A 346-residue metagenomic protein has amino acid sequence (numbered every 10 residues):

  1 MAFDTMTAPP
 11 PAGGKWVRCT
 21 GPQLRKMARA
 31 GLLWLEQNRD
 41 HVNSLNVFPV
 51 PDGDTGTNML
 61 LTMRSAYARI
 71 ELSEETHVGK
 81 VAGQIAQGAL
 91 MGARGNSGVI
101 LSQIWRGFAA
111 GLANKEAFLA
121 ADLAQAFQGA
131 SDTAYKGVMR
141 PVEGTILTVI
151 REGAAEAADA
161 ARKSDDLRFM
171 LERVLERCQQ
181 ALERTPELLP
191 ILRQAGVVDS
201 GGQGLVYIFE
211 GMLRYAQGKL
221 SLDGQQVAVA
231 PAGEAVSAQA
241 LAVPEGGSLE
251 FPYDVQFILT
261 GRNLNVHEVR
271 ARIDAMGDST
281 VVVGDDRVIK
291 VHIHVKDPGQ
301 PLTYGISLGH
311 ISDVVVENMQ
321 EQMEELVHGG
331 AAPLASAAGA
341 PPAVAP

Functional and structural regions predicted by a protein language model:
M1-P346: N-terminal loops that bind phosphate or other acidic moieties and the adjacent beta-alpha structural core
